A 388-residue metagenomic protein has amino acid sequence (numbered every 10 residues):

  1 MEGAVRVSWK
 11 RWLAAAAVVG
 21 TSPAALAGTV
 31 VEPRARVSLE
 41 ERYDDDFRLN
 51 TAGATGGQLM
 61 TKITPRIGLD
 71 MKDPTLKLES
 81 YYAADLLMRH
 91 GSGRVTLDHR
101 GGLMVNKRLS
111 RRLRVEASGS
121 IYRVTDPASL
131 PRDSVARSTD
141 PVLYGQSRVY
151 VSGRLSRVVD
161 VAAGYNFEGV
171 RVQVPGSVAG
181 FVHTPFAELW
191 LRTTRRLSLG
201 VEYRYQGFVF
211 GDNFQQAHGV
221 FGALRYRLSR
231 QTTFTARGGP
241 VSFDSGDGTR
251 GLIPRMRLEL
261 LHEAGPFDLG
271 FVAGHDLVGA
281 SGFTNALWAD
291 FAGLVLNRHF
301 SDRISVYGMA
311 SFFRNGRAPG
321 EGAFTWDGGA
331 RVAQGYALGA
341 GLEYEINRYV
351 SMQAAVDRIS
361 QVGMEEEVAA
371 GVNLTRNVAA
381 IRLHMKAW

Functional and structural regions predicted by a protein language model:
M1-V30, W388: Cleavable N-terminal export/targeting peptides
A27-W388: Gram-negative and organellar
